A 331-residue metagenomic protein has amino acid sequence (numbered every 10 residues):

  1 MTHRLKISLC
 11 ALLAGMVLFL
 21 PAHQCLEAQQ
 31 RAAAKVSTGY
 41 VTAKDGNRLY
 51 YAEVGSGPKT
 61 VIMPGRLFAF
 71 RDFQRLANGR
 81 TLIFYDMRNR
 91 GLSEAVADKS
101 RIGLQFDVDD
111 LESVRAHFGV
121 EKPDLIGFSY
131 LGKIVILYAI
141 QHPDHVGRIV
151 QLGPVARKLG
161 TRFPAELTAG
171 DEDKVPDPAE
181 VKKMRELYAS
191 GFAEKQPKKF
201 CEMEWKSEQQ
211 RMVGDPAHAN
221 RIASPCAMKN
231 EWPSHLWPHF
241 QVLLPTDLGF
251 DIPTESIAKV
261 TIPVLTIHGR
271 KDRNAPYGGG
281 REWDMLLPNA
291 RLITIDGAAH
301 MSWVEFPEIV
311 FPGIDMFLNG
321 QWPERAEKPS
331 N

Functional and structural regions predicted by a protein language model:
K35, A179-E255, I262: Alpha/beta-hydrolase
A43-A95: Conserved HGGG/HGGXW glycine-rich cap/lid loop of the alpha/beta-hydrolase fold
F84-Y130, P312: Active-site loop/oxyanion-hole signature of alpha/beta-hydrolase fold enzymes
E121-A165: Conserved hydrolase catalytic core segment
V150-S190: Flexible "cap/lid" loop of the alpha/beta hydrolase fold
V260, T266-H268: Short beta-strand/loop motif that positions the catalytic acidic residue of the alpha/beta-hydrolase fold
K271-A275: Acidic catalytic loop of the alpha/beta-hydrolase fold
A290-N331: Catalytic active-site module of serine/aspartate enzymes centered on a nucleophile-bearing elbow/loop
